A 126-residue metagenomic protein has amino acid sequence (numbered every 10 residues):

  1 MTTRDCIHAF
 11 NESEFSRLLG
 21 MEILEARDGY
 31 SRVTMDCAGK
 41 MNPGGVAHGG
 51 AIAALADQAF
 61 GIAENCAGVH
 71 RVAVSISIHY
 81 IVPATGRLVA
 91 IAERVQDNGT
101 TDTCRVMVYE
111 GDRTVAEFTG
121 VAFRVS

Functional and structural regions predicted by a protein language model:
M1-R32, A38: Non-catalytic linker/capping segments at the edges of enzyme domains
R17-L19, G29-S31, H70-I76, G86-L88 (+2 more regions): A generic structural signal for short beta-strands and their flanking turns/coil linkers
R27-D36, V46-A47, N65, Y109-E110: N-terminal short leaders/motifs
T34-A59: Hot-dog-fold acyl-thioester-processing enzymes
T34-D36, I91, R105: Beta-strand residues in well-ordered beta-sheet regions across diverse protein folds
M35-C37, Y80, R124: Hydrophobic residues in beta-strands and at strand termini
G61-V89, R94-V95: Hydrophobic beta-strand-centered segment that forms part of the acyl-chain substrate-binding groove
P83-R87, V95-S126: HotDog/MaoC-like acyl-thioester-processing domains
